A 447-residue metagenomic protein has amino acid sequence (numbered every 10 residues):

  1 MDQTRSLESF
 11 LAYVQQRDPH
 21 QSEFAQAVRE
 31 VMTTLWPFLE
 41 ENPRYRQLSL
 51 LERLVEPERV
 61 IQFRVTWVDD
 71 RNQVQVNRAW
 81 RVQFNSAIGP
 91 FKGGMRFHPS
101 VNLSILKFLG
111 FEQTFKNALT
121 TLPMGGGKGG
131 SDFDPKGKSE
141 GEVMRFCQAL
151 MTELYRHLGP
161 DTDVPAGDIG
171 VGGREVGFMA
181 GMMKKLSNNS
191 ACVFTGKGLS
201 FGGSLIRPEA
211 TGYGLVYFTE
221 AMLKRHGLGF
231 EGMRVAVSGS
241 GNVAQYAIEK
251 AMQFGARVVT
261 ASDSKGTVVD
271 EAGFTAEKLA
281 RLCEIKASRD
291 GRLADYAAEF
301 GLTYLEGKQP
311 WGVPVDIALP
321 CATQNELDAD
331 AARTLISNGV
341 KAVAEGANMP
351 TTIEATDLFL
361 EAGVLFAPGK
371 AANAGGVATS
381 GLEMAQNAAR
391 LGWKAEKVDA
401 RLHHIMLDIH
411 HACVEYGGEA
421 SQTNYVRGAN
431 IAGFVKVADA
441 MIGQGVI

Functional and structural regions predicted by a protein language model:
M1-L205, D439-G445: N-terminal ligand-binding/catalytic initiation module
D2-S22, A27, M222, I336-I447: Adenosine-phosphate binding glycine-rich loop
L11-A12, R29, T33, L103 (+15 more regions): Predominant activation on well-ordered alpha-helical scaffold segments within soluble catalytic domains
N72, D168-I169, S204-T211, A236-S240 (+2 more regions): Active-site nucleophile and cofactor-binding loops and adjacent substrate-binding regions of central metabolic enzymes
T162-A166, S190-F194, V237, T260-D263 (+4 more regions): General beta-strand structural signal in soluble alpha/beta enzymes
G198, G203-G312: Glycine-rich phosphate/diphosphate-binding loop of Rossmann-like nucleotide-binding domains
G266-F366, A371: Rossmann-like adenosine-cofactor binding region
